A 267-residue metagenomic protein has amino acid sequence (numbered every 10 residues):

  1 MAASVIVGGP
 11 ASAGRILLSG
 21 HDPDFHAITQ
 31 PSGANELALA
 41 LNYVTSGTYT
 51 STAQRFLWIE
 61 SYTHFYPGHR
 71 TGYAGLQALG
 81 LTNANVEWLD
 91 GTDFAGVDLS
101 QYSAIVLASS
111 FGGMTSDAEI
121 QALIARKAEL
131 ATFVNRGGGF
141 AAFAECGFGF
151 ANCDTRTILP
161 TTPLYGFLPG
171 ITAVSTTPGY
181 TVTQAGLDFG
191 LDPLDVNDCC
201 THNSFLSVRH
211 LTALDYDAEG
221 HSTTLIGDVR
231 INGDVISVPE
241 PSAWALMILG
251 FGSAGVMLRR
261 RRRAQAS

Functional and structural regions predicted by a protein language model:
A2-R15, I231-G252: Short, threonine-centered small-residue motifs that mark membrane-proximal processing/anchoring sites and TM-junction
P10-A11, T48, G138-G139: Residue-level recognition of short, well-ordered coil/turn positions that link secondary-structure elements
G14, T52-Q77, G139-V235: An acidic, glycine-rich "communication" segment
L17-S19, D24-I28, R55-T155: Helical hinge/lid and interdomain linker segments adjacent to catalytic or ligand-binding clefts that mediate domain
G20-G47, Y216-S237: A recurrent domain-boundary module in secreted/ectodomain proteins
N35, A125-A128, L159-P163: A general alpha-helical scaffold signature found inside nucleotide-binding enzyme cores
V256-S267: C-terminal membrane-anchoring or membrane-association module
